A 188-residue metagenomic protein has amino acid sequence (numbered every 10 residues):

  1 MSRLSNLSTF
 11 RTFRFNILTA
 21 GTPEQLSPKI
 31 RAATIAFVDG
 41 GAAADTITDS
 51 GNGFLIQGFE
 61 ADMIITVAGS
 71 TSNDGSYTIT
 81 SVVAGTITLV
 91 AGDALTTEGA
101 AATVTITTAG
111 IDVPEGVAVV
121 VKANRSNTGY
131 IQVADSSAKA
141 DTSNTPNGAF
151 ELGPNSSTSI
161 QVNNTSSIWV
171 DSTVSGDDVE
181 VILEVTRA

Functional and structural regions predicted by a protein language model:
M1-S27, S172-A188: C-terminal interaction-tip segments
R31-A109: Small/polar beta-strand repeat architecture
A42-N52, S137-F150: Extracellular beta-sheet repeat scaffolds used for adhesion and glycan interaction
N73, A123-I131, T173-V179: Extended, low-complexity, turn-rich repeat/linker tracts enriched in Gly/Pro/Ser/Thr and Asp/Glu that occur
D112-A118: Extended extracellular/luminal ectodomain segments enriched in beta-structured repeat modules
K122-P146: Short, surface-exposed beta-strand/strand-loop-strand elements in extracellular ectodomains
A149-T165: Beta-sandwich interaction modules
I160-D177: Noncatalytic modules at the cell exterior or secretory-pathway interfaces, chiefly beta-strand-rich lectin/adhesion
